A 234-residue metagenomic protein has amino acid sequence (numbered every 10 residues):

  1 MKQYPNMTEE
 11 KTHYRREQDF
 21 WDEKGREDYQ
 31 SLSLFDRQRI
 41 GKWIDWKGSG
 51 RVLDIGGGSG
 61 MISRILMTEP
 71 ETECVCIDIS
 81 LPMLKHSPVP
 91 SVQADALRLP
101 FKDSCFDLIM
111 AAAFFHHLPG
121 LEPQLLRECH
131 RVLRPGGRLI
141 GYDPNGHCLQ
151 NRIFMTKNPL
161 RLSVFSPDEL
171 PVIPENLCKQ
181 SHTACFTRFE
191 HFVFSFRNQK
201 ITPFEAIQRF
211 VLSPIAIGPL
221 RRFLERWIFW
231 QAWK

Functional and structural regions predicted by a protein language model:
M1-K47: Conserved class I S-adenosyl-L-methionine
S49-G58: Conserved class I S-adenosyl-L-methionine
S59-R98: Class I SAM-dependent methyltransferase SAM/SAH-binding core
M110: A conserved beta-strand element that flanks and buttresses the S-adenosyl-L-methionine
P123-P135: A short glycine-rich, Lys/Arg-flanked "PGG" loop and its adjoining helix->strand segment in the class I
G136-D143: Conserved beta-strand signature within the Rossmann-like core of class I S-adenosyl-L-methionine
P144-R161: Short, glycine-/aromatic-enriched active-site segment of Class I SAM-dependent methyltransferases
F154, A184-K234: A C-terminal cap/extension of S-adenosyl-L-methionine-dependent methyltransferases that defines the acceptor-substrate
